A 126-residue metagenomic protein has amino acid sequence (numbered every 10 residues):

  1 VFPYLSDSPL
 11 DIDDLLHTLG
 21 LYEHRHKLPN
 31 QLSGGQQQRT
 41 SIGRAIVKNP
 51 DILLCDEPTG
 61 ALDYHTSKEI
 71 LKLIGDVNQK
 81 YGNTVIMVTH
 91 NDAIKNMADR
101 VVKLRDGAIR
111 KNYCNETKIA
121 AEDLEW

Functional and structural regions predicted by a protein language model:
D7-L19: ABC nucleotide-binding domain "signature" region
S8, R25-L28: Signature (C-motif/LSGGQ) region and adjacent switch/coupling loops of ABC-type ATPase nucleotide-binding domains
L28-L32, Q36-Q38: Conserved ABC ATPase signature
I42: Hydrophobic anchor residue at the start of the ABC signature
N49: Conserved catalytic motifs of ABC-family nucleotide-binding domains
L53-D56: Catalytic Walker B motif of ABC-type/P-loop ATPase nucleotide-binding domains
L73-M87, K95: Conserved catalytic loops of ABC-family nucleotide-binding domains
